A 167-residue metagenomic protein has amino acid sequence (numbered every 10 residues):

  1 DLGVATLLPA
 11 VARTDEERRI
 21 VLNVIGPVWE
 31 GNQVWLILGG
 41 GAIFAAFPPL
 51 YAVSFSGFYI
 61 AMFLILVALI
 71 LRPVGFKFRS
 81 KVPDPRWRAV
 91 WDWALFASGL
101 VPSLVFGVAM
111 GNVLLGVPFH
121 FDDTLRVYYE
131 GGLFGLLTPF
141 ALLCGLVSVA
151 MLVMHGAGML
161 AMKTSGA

Functional and structural regions predicted by a protein language model:
L2-A10, L66-F78, A150-M162: Membrane-water interface of transmembrane alpha-helices
L2-G31, I37-G40: N-terminal signal-anchor module of multipass membrane proteins
P9-A12, Y51-A52, Y59-A61, L133-L136 (+2 more regions): Short secondary-structure boundary micro-motifs
V28-V101, H120: Membrane-interface helix-loop-helix modules in multi-pass inner-membrane proteins
F78-A167: Long, contiguous internal "core" modules enriched in hydrophobic/ aromatic residues
